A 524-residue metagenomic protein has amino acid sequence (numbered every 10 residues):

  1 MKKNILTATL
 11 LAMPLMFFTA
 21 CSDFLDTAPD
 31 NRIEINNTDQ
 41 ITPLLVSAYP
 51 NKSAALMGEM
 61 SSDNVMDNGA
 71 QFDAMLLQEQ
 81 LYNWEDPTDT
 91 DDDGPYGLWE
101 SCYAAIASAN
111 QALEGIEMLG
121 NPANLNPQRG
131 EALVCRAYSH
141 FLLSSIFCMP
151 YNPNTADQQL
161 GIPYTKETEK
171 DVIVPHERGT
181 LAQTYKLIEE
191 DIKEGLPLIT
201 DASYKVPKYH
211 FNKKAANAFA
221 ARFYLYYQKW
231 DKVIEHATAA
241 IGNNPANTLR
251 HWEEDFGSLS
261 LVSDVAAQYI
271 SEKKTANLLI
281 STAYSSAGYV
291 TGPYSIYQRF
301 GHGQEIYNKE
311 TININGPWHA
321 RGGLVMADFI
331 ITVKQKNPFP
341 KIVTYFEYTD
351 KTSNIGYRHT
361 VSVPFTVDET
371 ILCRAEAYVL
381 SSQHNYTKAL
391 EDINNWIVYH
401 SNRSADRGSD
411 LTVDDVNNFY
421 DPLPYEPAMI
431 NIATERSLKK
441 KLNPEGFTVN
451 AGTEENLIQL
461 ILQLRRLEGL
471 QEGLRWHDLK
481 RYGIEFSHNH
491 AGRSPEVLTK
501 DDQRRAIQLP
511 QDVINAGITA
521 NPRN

Functional and structural regions predicted by a protein language model:
M1-N31: Bacterial Sec-dependent N-terminal signal peptides
C21-M66, I296, G301-I306, G483-N524: Membrane-proximal, proline-rich intrinsically disordered regions
S22, K213-R250, A516-R523: Aromatic-residue-lined binding/catalytic grooves and analogous aromatic/hydrophobic interfacial grooves in multimeric
Q78-C148, P175, G179-Q183, E194-D201 (+3 more regions): Conserved, well-structured interaction surfaces
I146-L187, I234-E235: Short coil/linker segments at helix-helix boundaries
Y185, W230, H384-Y386: TPR-repeat structural position
I234-D368, Y399, R403-T448, L460 (+2 more regions): Hydrophobic-face positions in mid-chain alpha helices that act as interaction patches
